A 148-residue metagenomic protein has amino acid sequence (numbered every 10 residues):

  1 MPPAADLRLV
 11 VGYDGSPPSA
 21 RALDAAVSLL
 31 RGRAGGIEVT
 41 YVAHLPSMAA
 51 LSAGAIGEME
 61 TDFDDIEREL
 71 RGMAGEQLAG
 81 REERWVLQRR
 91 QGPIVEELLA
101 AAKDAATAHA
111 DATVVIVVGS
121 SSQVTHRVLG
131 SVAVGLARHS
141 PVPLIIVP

Functional and structural regions predicted by a protein language model:
M1-A4, E76-I116, Q123: Structural beta-alpha unit
P2-A53, H139: Small/aliphatic-rich secondary-structure junction motif
A22-L23, A49-S52, E97-A100, R127-L129: Short, well-ordered secondary-structure micro-motifs
R33, R81, V132, H139-P141: Short, structured coil segments at secondary-structure junctions
E38-T40, V86-R90, I145: General small-molecule cofactor/ligand-binding pocket signal
Y41, G119-S121, P148: Short secondary-structure boundary segments
I56-E69: A short acidic, glycine-rich active-site loop that binds or catalyzes chemistry on phosphate/adenosine moieties
V115-H139: Glycine-rich, Arg-bearing micro-motifs that act as flexible, cationic patches
